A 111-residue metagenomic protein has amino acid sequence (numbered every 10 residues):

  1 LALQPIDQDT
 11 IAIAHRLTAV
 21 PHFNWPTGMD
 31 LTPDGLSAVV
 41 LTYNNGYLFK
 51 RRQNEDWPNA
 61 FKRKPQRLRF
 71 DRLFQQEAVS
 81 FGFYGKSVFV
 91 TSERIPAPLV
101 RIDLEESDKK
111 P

Functional and structural regions predicted by a protein language model:
L1-P111: Sequence/structural signature of beta-propeller domains
